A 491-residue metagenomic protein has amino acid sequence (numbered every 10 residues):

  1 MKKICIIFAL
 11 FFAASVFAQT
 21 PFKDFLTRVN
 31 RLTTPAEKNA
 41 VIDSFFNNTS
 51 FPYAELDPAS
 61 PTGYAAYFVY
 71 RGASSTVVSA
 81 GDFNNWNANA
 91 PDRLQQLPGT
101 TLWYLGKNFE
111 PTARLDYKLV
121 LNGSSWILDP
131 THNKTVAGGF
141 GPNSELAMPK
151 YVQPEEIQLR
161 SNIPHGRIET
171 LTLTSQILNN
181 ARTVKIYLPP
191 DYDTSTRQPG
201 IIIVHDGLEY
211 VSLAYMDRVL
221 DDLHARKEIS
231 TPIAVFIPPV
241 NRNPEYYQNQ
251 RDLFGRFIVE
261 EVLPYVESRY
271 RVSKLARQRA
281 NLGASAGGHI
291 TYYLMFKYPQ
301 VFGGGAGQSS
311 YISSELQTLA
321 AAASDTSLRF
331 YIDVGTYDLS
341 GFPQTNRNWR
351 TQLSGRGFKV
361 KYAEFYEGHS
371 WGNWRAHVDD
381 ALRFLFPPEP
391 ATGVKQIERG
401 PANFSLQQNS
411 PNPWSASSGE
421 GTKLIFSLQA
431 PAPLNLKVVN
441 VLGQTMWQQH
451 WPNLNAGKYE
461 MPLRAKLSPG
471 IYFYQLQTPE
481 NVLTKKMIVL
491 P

Functional and structural regions predicted by a protein language model:
D57-T112, N122-Y151: Aromatic-rich carbohydrate-binding modules that target alpha-glucans
S60-R71, L97, N143-D193: N-terminal cap/lid segment of alpha/beta-hydrolase-fold proteins
K185-L188, T196-G207: Short beta-strand element of the alpha/beta-hydrolase
D193-Q198, Y246-S285: Gly/Ser-rich "nucleophile elbow"/oxyanion-hole loop immediately N-terminal to the catalytic nucleophile in hydrolases
L208-E261: Active-site machinery of serine-nucleophile hydrolases
Y215, S268, L275-T326: Primarily recognizes the serine-hydrolase "nucleophile elbow" in alpha/beta-hydrolase and SGNH/GDSL folds
D333, L339-A391: C-terminal catalytic histidine-bearing segment of alpha/beta-hydrolase fold enzymes
E398-P491: C-terminal outer-membrane/trafficking sorting elements
